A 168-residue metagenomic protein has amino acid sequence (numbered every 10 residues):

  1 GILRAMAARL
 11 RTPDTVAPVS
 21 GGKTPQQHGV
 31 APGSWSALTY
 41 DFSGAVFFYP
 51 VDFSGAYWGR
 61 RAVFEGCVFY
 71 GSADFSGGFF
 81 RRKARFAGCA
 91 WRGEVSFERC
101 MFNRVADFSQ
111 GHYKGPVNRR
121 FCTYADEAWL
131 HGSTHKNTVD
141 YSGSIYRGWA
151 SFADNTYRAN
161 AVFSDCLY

Functional and structural regions predicted by a protein language model:
G1-Y168: N-terminal leader/targeting and pre-domain segments
